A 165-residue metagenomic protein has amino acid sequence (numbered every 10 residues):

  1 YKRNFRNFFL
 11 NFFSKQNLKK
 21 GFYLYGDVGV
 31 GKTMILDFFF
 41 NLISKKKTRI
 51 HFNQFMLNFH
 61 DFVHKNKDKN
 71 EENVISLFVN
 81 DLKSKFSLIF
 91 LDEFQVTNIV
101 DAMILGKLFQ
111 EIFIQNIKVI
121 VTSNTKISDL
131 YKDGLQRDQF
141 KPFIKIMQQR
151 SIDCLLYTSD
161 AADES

Functional and structural regions predicted by a protein language model:
Y1-F9: N-terminal pre-Walker A segment at the start of P-loop NTPase domains
F12-K19: Phosphate-binding P-loop
L24: Hydrophobic anchor at the beta1->P-loop junction of P-loop NTPases
K32: Conserved lysine of the Walker
I35: Hydrophobic positions on the alpha1 helix immediately C-terminal to the Walker A/P-loop
L42-D68: AAA+/P-loop NTPase substrate/partner-engagement loops
K118-S123: Structural recognition of the conserved hydrophobic beta-strand(s) that form the central parallel beta-sheet of P-loop
Y157-S165: Single conserved hydrophobic/aromatic residue that forms the stacking wall/gate of nucleotide- or nucleobase-binding
